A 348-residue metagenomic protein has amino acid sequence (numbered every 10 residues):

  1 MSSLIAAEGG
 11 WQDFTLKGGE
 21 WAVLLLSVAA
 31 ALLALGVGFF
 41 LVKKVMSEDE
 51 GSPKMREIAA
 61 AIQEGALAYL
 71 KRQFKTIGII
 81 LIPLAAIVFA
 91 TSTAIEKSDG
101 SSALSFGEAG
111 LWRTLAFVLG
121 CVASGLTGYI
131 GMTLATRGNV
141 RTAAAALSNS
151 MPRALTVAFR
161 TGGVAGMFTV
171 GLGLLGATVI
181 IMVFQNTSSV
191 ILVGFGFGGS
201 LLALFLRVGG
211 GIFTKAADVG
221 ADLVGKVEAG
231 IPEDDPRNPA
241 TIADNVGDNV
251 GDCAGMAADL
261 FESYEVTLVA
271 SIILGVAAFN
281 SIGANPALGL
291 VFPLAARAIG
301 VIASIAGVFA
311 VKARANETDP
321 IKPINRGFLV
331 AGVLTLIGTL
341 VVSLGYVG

Functional and structural regions predicted by a protein language model:
S2-G348: Hydrophobic packing and interface segments
